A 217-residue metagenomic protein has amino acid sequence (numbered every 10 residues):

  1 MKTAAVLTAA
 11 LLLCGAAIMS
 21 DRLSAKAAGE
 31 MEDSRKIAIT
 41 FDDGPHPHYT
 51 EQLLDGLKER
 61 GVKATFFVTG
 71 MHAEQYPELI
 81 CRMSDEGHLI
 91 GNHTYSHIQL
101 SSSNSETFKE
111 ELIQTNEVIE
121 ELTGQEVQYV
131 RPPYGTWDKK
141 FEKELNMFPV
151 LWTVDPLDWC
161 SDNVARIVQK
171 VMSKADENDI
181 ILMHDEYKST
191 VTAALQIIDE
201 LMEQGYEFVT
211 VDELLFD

Functional and structural regions predicted by a protein language model:
M1-I39, D55-T65, D176-D217: Terminal accessory/targeting
L12, G61, H93-S96, W152 (+1 more regions): Preference for short coil/turn "hinge" residues that link or interrupt alpha-helices
L23-S103, T107-F108, Q114, V118 (+2 more regions): Active-site beta->alpha N-cap acidic-glycine motif
E74, I98-E207, D212-D217: Catalytic domains of cell-wall/extracellular-matrix polysaccharide-remodeling enzymes, centered on de-N-acetylation
